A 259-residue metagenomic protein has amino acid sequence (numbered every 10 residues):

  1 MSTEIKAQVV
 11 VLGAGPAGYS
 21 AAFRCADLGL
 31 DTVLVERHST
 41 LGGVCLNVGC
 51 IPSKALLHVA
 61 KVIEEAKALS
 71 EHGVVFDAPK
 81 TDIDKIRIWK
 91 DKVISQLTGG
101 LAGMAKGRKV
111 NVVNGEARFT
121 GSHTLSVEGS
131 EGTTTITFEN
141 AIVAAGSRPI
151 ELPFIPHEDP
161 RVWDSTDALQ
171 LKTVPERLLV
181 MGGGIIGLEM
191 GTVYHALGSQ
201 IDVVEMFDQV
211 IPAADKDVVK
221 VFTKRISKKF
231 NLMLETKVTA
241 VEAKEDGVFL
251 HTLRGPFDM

Functional and structural regions predicted by a protein language model:
T3-G15, V174-G184: Beta1/beta-strand and adjacent pyrophosphate-binding region of the FAD-binding site in flavoprotein oxidoreductases
Q8-L34, G187-H195: N-terminal Rossmann-like FAD-binding beta1-loop-alpha1 element of flavoenzymes
V10-L12, A117, T135-G146, V180-M181 (+1 more regions): Short hydrophobic core segments
A26-V44, S199-V210: Glycine-rich FAD pyrophosphate-binding loop
H38-K61, Q209-S227: Conserved N-terminal glycine-rich FAD pyrophosphate-binding loop of Rossmann-like flavoproteins
C50, A145-S199, V204, L232: Glycine-rich dinucleotide-binding loop and its adjacent helix/turn
S53-W89: Glycine-rich active-site loop/strand segments that organize a redox cofactor
N111-N114, R118-E131, I136, L197-M259: A Rossmann-like FAD-binding core segment of flavoenzymes
